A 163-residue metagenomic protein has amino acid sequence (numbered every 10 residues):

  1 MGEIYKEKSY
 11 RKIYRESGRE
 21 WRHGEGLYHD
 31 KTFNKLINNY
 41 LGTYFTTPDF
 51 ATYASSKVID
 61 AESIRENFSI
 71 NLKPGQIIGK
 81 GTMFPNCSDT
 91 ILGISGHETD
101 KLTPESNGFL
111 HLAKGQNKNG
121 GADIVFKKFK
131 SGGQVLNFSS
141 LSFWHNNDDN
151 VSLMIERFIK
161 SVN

Functional and structural regions predicted by a protein language model:
M1-R15, W21, G26-Y28, A51-N163: Extracellular ligand-binding/catalytic regions of CAZymes and related secreted enzymes and adhesion modules
I13-E16, G26, K31, K35-N39 (+1 more regions): Secretory/organelle targeting and membrane-embedding segments
